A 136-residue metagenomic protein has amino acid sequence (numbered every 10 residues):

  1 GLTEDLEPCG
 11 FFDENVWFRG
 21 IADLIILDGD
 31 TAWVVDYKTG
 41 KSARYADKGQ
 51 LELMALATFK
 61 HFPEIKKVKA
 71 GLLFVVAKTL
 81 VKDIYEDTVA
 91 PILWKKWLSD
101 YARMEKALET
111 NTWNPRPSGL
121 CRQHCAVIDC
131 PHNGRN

Functional and structural regions predicted by a protein language model:
G1-N136: RecB-family 4Fe-4S metal-dependent nuclease core
